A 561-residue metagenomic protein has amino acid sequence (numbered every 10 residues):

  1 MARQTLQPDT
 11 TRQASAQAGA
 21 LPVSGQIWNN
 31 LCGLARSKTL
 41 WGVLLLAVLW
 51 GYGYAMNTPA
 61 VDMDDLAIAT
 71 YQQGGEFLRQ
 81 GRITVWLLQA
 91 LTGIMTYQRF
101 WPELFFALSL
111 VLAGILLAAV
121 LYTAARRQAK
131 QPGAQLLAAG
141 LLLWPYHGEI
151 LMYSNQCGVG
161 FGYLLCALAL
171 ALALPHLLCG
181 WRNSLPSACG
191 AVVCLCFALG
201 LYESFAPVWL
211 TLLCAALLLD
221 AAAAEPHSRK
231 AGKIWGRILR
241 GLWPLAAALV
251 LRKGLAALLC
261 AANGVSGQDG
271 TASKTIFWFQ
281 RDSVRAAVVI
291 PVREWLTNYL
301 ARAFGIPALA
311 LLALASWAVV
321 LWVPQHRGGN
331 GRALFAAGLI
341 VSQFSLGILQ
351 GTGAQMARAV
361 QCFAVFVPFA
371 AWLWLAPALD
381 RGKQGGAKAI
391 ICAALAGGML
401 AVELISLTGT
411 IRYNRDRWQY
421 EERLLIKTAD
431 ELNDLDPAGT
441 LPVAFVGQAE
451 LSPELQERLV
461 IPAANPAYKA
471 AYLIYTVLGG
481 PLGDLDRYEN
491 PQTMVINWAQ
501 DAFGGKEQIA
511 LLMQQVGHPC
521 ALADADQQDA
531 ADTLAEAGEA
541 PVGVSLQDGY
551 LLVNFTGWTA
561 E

Functional and structural regions predicted by a protein language model:
A2-T10, S15-T84, Q89, G93-Q135 (+7 more regions): Intrinsically disordered, polar/acidic, low-complexity terminal segments
L78, R82, P132-P175, G200-F205 (+2 more regions): Membrane-interface micro-motifs in multi-pass membrane enzymes
I115, G305-N330: Hydrophobic, aromatic-rich transmembrane alpha-helices and their immediate juxtamembrane boundary segments
I115-A119, L168-P175, L212-D220, S316-W322 (+1 more regions): Transmembrane alpha-helices and membrane-interface helical segments of multi-pass integral membrane enzymes
C166-A188, D220-H227: Membrane-interface transmembrane helices that cradle and orient dolichyl/undecaprenyl
P186-E203, V208-W209, C214: Membrane-interface alpha helices of multi-pass inner-membrane proteins
V208-A246: Perimembrane helix-loop-helix junctions
I238-L312, G347: Membrane-lumen/periplasm interface segments of specific transmembrane helices in polyprenyl phosphate-linked
